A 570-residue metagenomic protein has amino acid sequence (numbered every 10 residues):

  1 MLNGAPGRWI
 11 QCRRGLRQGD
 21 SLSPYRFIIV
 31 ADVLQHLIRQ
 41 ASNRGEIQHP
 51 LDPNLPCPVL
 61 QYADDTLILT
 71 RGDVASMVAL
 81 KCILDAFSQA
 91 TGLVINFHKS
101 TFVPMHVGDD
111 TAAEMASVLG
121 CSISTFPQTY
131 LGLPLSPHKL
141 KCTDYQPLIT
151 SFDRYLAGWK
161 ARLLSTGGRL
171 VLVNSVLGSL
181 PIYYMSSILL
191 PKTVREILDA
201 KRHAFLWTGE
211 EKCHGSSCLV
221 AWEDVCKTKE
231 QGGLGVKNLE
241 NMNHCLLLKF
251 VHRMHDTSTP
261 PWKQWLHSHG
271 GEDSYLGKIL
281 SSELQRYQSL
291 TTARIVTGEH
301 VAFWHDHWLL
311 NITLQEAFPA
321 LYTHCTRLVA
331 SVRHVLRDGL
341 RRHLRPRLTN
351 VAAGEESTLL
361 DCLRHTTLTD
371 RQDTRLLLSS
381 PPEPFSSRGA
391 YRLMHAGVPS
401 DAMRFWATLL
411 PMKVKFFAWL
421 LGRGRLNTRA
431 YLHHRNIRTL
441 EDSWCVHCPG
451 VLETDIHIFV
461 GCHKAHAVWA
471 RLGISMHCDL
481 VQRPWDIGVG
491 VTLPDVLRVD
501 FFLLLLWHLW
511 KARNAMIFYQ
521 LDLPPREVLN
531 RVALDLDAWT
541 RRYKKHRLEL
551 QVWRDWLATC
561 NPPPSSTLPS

Functional and structural regions predicted by a protein language model:
M1-S570: A helix-boundary/hinge signal
